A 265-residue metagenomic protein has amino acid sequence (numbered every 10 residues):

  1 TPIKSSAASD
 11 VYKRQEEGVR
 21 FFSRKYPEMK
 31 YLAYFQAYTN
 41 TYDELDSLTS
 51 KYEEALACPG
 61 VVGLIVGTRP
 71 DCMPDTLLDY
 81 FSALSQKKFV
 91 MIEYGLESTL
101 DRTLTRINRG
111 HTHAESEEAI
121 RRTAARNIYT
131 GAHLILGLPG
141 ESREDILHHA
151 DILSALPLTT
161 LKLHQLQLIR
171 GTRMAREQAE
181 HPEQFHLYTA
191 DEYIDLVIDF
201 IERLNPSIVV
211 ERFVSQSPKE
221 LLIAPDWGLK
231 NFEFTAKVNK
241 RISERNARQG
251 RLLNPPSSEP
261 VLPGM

Functional and structural regions predicted by a protein language model:
T1-A8, Y12: Single conserved hydrophobic/aromatic residue that forms the stacking wall/gate of nucleotide- or nucleobase-binding
D10, S47, I107-E115, E141-H148 (+2 more regions): Alpha-helix N-cap and loop-to-helix initiation/capping positions
K13-S23: A broadly used, surface-exposed interaction patch
K25-H113, E118-A119, A124-A125: Conserved SAM/AdoMet-binding glycine-rich loop
T39-D43, P70-M73, G137-S142, L168-I169 (+1 more regions): Short, small-residue-enriched loops and turns at beta-alpha junctions that line or gate enzyme active sites
L56-V61, H148-L163, T235, N239-N246: Structural recognition of alpha->loop->beta junctions
A114-M174, D191-Q216: Conserved C-terminal portion of the radical SAM core fold that forms the substrate/S-adenosylmethionine-binding
T160, L168-M265: Auxiliary Fe-S-binding modules of radical SAM enzymes
